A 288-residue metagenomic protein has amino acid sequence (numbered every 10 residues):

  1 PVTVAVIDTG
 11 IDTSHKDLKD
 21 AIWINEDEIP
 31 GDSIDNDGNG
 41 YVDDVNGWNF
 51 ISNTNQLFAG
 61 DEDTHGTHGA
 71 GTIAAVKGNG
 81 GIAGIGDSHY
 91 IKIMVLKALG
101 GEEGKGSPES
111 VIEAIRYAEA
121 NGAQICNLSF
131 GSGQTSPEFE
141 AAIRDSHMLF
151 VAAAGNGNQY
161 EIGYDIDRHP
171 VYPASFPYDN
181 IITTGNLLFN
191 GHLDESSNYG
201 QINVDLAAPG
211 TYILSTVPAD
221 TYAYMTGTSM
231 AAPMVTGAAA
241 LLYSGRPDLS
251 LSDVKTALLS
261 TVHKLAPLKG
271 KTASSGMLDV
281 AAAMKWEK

Functional and structural regions predicted by a protein language model:
P1-W48, S52-E109, N121, T135 (+4 more regions): Subtilisin-like serine protease catalytic core
D8, G155, G227: Active-site glycine-centered loops adjacent to acidic/histidine catalytic or metal-binding residues that shape
A83-G86, E119-F130, S136-E138, N180-T183 (+2 more regions): C-terminal subdomain of the subtilisin-like protease fold in secreted/lumenal serine endopeptidases
K97, N127-G131, V151-A154, G185-N186 (+2 more regions): A cross-family glycoside hydrolase active-site/sugar-binding cleft signature
T135-F150, Y172: Catalytic-core regions built around general acid/base machinery
G157-Y178: Glycine-rich, charge-decorated loop segments at or immediately adjacent to ligand/cofactor-binding or catalytic sites
V171-S244, D248, T256, A283-M284: Extracellular S/T/G-rich loop segment that most often corresponds to the catalytic His/Ser-adjacent loop
